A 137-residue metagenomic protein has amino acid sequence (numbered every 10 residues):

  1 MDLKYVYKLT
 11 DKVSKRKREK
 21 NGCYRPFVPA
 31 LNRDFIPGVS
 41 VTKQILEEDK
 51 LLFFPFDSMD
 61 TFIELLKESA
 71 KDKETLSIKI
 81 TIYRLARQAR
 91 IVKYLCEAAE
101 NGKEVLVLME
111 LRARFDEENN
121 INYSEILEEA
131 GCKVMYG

Functional and structural regions predicted by a protein language model:
M1-G137: N-terminal localization/anchoring segments of enzymes in phospholipid and broader phosphate metabolism
